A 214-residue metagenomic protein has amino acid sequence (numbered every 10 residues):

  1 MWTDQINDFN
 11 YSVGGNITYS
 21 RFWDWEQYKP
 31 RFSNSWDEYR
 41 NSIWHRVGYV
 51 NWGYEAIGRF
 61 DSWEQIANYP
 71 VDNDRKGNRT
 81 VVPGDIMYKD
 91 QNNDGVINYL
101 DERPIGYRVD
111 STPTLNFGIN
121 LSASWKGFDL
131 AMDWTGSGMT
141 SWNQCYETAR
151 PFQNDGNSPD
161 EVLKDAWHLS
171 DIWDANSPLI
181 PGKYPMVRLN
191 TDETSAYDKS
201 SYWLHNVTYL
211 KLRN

Functional and structural regions predicted by a protein language model:
M1-N214: Outer/extracellular conduits and scaffolds centered on Gram-negative outer-membrane beta-barrels
